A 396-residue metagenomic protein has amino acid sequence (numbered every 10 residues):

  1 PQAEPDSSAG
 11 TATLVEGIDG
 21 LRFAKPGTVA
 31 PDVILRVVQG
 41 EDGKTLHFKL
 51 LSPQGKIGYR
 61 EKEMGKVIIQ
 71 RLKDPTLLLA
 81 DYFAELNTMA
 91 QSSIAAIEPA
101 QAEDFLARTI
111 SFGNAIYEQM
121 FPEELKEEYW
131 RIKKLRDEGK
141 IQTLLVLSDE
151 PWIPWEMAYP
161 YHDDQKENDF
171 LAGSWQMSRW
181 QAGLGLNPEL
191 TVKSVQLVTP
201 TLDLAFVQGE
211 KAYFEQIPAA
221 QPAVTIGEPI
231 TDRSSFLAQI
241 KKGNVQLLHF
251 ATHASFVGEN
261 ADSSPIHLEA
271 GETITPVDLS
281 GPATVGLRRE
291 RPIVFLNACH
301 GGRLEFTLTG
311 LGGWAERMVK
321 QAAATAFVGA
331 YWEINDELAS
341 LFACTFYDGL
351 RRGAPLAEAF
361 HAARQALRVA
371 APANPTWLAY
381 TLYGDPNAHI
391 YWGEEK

Functional and structural regions predicted by a protein language model:
A3-D32: Conserved, charged/glycine-enriched, solvent-exposed linker/hinge segments that sit just outside catalytic
P31-L35, L144, S194-L197: Conserved beta-strand elements of the Class I
D42, K49-L135, G139, L147-W152 (+3 more regions): A domain-level signal for caspase-like cysteine endopeptidase catalytic cores and their zymogen-processing architecture
I153, N168-E189, E269-R289, I334-K396: Caspase-like cysteine protease fold
V207, V257-N260, P276, R303-T307 (+1 more regions): Extracytoplasmic/secreted cell-surface and envelope-processing proteins
L308-R317: Charged helix-capping and loop-helix junction motifs
T325-E337: Short acidic/histidine-rich active-site segments
